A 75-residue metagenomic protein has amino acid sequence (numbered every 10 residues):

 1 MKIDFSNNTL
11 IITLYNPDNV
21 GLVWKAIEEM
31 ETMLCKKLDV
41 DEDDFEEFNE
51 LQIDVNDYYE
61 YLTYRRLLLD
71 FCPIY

Functional and structural regions predicted by a protein language model:
M1-I3: An N-terminal amphipathic alpha-helical segment
I11, Y15-Y75: Acidic, low-complexity, intrinsically disordered interaction modules
